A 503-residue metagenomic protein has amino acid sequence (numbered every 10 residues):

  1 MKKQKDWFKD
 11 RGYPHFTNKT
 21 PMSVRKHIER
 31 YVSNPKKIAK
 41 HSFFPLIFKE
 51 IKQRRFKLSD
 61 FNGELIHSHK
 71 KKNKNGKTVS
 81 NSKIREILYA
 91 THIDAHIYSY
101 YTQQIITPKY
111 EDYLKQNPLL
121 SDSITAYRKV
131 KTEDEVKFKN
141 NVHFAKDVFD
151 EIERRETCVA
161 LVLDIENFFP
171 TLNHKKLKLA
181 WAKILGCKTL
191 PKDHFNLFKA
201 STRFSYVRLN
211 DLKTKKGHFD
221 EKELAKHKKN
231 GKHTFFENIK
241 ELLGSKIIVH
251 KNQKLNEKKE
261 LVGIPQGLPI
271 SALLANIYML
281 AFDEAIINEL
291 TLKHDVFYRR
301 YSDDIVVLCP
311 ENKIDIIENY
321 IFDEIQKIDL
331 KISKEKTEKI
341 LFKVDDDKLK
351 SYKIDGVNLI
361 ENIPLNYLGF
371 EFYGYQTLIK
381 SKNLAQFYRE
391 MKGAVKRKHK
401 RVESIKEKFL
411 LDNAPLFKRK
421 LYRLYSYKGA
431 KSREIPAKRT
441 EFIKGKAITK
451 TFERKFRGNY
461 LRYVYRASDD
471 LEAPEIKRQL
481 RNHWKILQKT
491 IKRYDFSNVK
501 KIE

Functional and structural regions predicted by a protein language model:
M1-N81, K477-E503: Non-catalytic, polymerase-adjacent accessory regions of viral genome-replication enzymes
L46, F56-Y100, N117-T132, G217-N230 (+2 more regions): Short, conserved non-catalytic motifs in the polymerase core
L58-T78, T202-K258, K343-N358, K408-I443: Charged, glycine/proline-rich intrinsically disordered loops and linkers
T102-H174, R203: Active-site-proximal segment of RNA-dependent polymerases
D112-E135, K192-S201, H294-Y301, K334-E338: Short, glycine/acidic-rich hinge or "gate" loops at secondary-structure transitions that mediate conformational
R155-Y301, V306-E318: Conserved polymerase palm-domain catalytic core
L190-D193, F297-R300, L308-R401: Polymerase palm active-site segment centered on the conserved acidic dipeptide of motif C
V262, Q266-P269, I354-E503: Active-site and adjacent loop segments of nucleotide-processing enzymes that use two-metal-ion phosphate chemistry
